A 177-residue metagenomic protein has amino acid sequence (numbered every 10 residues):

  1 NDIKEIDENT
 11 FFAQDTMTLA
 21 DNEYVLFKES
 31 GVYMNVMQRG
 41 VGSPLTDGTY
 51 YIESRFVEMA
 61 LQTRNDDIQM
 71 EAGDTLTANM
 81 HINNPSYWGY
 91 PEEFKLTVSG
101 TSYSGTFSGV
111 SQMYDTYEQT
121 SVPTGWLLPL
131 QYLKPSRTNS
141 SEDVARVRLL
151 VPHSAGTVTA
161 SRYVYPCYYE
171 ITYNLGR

Functional and structural regions predicted by a protein language model:
N1-R177: Cross-family detector of peptidyl-prolyl cis-trans isomerase
